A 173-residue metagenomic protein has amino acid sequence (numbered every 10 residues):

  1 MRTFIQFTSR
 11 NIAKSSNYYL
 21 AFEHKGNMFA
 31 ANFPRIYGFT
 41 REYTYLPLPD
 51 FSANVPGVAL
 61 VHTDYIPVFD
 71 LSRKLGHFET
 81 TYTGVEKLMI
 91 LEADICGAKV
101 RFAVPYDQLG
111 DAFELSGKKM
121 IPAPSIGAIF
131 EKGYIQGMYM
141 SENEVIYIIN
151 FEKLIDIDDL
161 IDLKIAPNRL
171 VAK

Functional and structural regions predicted by a protein language model:
M1-K173: An acidic, low-aromatic, low-complexity terminal/linker signal
